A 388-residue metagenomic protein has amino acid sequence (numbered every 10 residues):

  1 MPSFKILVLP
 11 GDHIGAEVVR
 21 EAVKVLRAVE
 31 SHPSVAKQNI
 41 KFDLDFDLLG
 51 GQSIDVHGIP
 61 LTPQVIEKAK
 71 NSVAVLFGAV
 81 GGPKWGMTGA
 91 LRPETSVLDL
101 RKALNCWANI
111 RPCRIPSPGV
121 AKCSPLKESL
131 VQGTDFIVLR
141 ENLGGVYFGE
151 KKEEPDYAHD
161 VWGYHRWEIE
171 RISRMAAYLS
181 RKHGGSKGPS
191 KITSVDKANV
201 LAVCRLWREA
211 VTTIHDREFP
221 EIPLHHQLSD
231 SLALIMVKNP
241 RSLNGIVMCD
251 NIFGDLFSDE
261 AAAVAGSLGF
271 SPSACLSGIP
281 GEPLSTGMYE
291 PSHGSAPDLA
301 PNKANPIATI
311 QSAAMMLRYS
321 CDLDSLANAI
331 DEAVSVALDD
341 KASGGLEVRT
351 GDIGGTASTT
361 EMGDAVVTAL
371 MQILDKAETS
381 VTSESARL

Functional and structural regions predicted by a protein language model:
M1-S3, Q372-L388: Eukaryotic N-terminal low-complexity, Ser/Thr- and Lys/Arg-rich leader segments that predominantly function as
K5-I14, L76-G81, K191-A198, A314-R318 (+2 more regions): Short glycine-rich or small-residue beta-strand-to-loop segments that form or flank ligand, phosphate, metal/Fe-S
L7-K24, V29, P33, P155-D230: Glycine-rich phosphate/diphosphate-binding loop of Rossmann-like nucleotide-binding domains
D12-G15, V73, L139, A176 (+5 more regions): Buried hydrophobic positions in well-ordered alpha/beta secondary-structure cores of metabolic enzymes
S34-P63: N-terminal beta-loop-helix "entrance" segment that forms/cooperates in small-molecule cofactor or anionic ligand
S53-I54, M236-G345: Glycine-rich phosphate/nucleotide-binding loop
S53-W162, I252-L256: N-terminal glycine-rich phosphate/adenylate-binding segment common to multiple enzyme folds
I54-E67, L224-S242: A structured beta-alpha segment of the ubiquitous adenosine-cofactor-binding alpha/beta core
